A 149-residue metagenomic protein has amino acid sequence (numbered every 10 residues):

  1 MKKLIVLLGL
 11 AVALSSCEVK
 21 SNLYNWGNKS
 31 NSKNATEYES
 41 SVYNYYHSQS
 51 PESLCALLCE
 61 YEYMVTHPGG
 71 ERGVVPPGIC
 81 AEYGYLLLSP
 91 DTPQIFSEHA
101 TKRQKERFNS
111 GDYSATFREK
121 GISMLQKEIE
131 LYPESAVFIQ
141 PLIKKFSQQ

Functional and structural regions predicted by a protein language model:
M1-V19: Sec-dependent bacterial lipoprotein signal peptides
K2-K3, P133-V137: Short glycine/proline-enriched turn or capping motifs at secondary-structure junctions
C17-Y83, L87-F108, S114-T116, L131 (+1 more regions): N-terminal alpha-helical interaction modules that lie
I79, F138-I139: The tetratricopeptide repeat
H99, S123-Q126, P141-I143: "Short basic amphipathic alpha-helical interaction patches in structured regions
D112-S135: TPR/TPR-like (Sel1-like) alpha-helical repeat modules
I139-Q149: Short, Lys/Arg-rich amphipathic alpha-helical interaction segments that bind nucleic acids or acidic protein surfaces
